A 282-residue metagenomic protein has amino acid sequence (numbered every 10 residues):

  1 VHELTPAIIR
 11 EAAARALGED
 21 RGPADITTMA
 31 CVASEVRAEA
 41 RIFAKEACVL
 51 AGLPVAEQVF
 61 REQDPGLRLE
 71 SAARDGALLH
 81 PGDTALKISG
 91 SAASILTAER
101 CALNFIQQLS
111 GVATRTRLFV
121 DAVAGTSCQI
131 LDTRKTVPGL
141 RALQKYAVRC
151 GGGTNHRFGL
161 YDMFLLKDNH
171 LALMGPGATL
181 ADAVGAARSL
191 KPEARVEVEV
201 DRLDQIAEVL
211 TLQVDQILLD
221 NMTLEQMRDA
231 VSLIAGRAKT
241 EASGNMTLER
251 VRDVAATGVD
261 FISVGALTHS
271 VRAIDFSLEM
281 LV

Functional and structural regions predicted by a protein language model:
V1-D201, Q205-L212, Q216, E225-L233 (+3 more regions): Acidic/glycine-rich phosphate/pyrophosphate-binding loops and surrounding catalytic core that coordinate Mg2+
N221, G244, A266-L267: Short secondary-structure boundary segments
R237-A238, V282: Short alpha-helix boundary/capping motifs
L248: Cys/His-rich Zn2+-binding cysteine-cluster or related metal-binding knuckle/ribbon modules and their
A266-V282: Short, charged, intrinsically disordered terminal tails
